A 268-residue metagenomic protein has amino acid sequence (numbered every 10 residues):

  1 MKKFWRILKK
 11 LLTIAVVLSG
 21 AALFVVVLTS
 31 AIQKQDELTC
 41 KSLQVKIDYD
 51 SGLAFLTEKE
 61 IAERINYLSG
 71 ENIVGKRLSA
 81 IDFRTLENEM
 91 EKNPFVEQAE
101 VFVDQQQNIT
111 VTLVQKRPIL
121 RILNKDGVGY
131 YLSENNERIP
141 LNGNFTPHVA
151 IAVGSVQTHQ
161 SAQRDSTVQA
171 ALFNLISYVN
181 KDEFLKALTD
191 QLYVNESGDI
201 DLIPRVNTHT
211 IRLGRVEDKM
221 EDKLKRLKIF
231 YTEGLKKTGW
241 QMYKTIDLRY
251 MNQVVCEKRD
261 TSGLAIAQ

Functional and structural regions predicted by a protein language model:
M1-Y49, A54, N66-Q268: Charged, solvent-exposed interaction patches on well-folded alpha/beta domains that mediate macromolecular contacts
K59-I65: Short, polar/charged alpha-helical segment
